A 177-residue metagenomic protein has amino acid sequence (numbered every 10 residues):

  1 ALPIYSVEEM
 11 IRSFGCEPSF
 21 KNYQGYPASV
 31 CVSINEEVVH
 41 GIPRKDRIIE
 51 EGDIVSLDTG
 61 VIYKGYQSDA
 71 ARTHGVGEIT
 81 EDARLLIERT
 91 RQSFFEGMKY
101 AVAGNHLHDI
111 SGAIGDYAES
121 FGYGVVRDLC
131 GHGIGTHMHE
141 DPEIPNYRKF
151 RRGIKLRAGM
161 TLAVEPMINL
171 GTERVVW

Functional and structural regions predicted by a protein language model:
A1-W177: Active-site neighborhoods and metal-handling regions in enzymes and metal-associated proteins
